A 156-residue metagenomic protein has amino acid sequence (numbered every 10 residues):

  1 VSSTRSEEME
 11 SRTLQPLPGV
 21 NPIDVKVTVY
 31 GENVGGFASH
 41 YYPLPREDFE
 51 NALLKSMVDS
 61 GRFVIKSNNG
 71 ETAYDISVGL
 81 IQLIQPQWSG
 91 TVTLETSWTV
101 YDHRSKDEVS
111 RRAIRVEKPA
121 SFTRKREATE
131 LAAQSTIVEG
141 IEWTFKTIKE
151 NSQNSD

Functional and structural regions predicted by a protein language model:
V1-E7, S60-V109, E117-E127: Surface-exposed short loop/turn segments
V1-N51, T147-D156: A structural "domain/chain start" motif
R12, V25-V27, G61-I65, A133 (+1 more regions): Hydrophobic transmembrane signal anchors and adjacent membrane-proximal interface regions, especially in viral
V34-Y42, R104-E150: Short secondary-structure boundary motifs at beta->alpha junctions and helix caps
P43-N68: Mid-chain, structured segments of secreted extracytoplasmic proteins
L54-R62, I141-Q153: Sec-exported extracytoplasmic/periplasmic mature domains
